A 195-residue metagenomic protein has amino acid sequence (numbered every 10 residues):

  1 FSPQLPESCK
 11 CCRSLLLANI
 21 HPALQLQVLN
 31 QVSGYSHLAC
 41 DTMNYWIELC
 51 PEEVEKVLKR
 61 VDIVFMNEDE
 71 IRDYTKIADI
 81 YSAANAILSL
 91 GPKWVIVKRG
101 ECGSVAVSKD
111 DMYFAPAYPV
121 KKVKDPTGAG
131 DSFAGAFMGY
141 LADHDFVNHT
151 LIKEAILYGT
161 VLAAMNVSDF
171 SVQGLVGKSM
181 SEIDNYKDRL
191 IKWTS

Functional and structural regions predicted by a protein language model:
F1-K10, E48, A142-L151: Short, flexible, glycine-rich and Lys/Arg-enriched loop motifs at helix boundaries that contact anionic partners
F1-L26: Conserved phosphate-binding/catalytic loop of the ribokinase/pfkB sugar-kinase fold
E7-K10, Q27-G34, L88, S181-I183: Alpha-helix C-terminal capping segments
L17-N19, T42, E68: Short glycine-centered, acidic/aromatic-flanked micro-motifs in structured strand/loop junctions that mark active-site
L24-Q27, D73-Y74, V105-A106, A136: Phosphate- and divalent-cation-binding pockets in alpha/beta enzyme and binding domains that engage nucleotide-derived
S33-H37, N44-F114, K122: Conserved phosphate/ATP/ADP-binding segment of small-molecule kinases
I80-S195: Conserved phosphate-binding/catalytic region of the ribokinase-like
